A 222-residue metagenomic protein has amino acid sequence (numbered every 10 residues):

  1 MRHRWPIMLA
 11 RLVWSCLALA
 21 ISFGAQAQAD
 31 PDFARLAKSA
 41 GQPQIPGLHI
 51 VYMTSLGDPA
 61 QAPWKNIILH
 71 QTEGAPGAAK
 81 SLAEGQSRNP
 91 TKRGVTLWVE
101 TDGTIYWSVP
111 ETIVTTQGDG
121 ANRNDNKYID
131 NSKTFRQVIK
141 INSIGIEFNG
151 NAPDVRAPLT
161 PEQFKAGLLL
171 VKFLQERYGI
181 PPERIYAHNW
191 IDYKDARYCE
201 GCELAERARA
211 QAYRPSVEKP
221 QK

Functional and structural regions predicted by a protein language model:
M1-M8: N-terminal secretory signal peptides that target proteins for export/translocation
R4, S15, Y198-G201: The N-terminal extracellular segments of secreted preproproteins, especially immediately downstream of signal
M8, L19, C202-A205: General secretory precursor processing signal
A10-S22: Bacterial N-terminal signal peptides
A27-Q137: N-terminal catalytic cores of peptidoglycan-degrading enzymes
Q28-P43, Q61, Q137, I141-G145 (+1 more regions): Basic/polar, cationic surfaces and motifs that engage anionic cell-wall and phosphate/carboxylate ligands
